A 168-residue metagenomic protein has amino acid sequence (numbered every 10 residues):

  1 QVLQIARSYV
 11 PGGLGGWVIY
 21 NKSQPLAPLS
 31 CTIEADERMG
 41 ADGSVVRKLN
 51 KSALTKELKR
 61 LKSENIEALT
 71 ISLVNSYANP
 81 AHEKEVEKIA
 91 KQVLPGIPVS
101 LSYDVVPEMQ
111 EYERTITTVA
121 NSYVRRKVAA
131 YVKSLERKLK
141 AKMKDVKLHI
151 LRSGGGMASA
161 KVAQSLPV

Functional and structural regions predicted by a protein language model:
Q1-V168: N-terminally biased helix-coil "hinge/interface" segments that flank
